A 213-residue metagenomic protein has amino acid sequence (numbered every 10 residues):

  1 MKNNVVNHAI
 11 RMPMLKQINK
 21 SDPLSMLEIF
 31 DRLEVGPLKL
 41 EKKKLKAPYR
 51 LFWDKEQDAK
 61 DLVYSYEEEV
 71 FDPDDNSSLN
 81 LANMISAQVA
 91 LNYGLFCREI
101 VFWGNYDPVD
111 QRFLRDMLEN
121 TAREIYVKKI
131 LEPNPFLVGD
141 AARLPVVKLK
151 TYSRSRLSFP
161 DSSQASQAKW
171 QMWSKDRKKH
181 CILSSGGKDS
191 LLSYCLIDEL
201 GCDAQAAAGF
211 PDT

Functional and structural regions predicted by a protein language model:
K2-K179, L196-T213: RNA-binding accessory domains that recognize and position tRNA/RNA substrates
S185: Active-site cores of enzymes that catalyze phosphoryl transfer or operate on phosphate-rich substrates
D189: Hydrophobic/small residue at the entry helix of a nucleotide-binding pocket
